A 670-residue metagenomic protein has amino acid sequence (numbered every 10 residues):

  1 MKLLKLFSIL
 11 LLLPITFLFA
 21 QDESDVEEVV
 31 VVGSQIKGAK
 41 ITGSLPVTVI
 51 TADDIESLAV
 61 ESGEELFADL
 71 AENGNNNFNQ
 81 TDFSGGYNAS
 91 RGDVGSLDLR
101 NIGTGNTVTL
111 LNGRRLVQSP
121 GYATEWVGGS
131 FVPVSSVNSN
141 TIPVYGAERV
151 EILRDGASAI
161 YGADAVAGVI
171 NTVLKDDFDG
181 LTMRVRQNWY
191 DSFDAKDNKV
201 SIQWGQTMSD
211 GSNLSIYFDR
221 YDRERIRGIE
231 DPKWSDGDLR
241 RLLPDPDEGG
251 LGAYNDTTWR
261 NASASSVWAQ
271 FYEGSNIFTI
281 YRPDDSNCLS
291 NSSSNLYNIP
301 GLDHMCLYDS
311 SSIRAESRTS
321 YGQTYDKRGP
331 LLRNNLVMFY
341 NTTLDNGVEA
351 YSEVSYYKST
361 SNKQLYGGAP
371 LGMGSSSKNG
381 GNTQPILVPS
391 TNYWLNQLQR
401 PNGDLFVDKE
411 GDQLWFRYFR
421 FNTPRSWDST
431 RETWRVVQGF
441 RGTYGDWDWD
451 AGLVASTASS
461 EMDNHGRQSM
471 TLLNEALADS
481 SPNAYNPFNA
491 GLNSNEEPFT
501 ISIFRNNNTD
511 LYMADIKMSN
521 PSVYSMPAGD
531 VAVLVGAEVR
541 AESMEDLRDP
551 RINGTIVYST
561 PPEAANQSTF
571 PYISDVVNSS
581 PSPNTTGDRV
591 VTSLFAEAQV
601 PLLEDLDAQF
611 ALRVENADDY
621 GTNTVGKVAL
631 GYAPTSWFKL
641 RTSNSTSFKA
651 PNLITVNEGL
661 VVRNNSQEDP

Functional and structural regions predicted by a protein language model:
Q21-E56, E64: Short, acidic, small-residue-rich periplasmic hinge/interaction motif at the N-terminus of Gram-negative outer-membrane
D22-S24, I142, D177-G180, S209-G211 (+6 more regions): Short loop/turn motifs that connect adjacent beta-strands in outer-membrane beta-barrel proteins
L45-D98, G103-G105, R114-S139, E151-S158: Periplasmic N-terminal accessory/gating domains of Gram-negative outer-membrane beta-barrel systems
I55, F67, V150, I170-T172 (+2 more regions): Non-catalytic regulatory/gating segments with a bias toward low-complexity or hydrophobic composition
G95, G168, D179, N198-I202 (+5 more regions): Hydrophobic, lipid-facing positions within transmembrane beta-strands of outer-membrane proteins
T107, L111, R115-L116, F131-R186 (+1 more regions): A beta-strand signature from Gram-negative outer-membrane beta-barrel systems, especially the internal plug domain
G121, E224-I226, D236-R241, D285-L331 (+4 more regions): Surface-exposed, low-complexity loop segments enriched in small/polar and acidic residues
E151, F178-Q206, S317-G329: Short strand-turn segments of transmembrane beta-barrel domains in outer membranes, especially the first one or two
